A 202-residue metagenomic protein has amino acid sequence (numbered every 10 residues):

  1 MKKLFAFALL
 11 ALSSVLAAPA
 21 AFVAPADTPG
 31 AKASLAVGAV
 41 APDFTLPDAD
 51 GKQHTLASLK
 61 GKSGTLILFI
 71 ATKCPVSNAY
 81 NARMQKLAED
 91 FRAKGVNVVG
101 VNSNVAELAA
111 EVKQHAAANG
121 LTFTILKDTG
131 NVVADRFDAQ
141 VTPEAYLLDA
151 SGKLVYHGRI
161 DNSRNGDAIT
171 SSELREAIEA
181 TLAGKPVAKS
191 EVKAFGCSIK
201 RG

Functional and structural regions predicted by a protein language model:
M1-L4: Positively charged n-region of N-terminal signal peptides that target proteins for export
A6-A17: Bacterial N-terminal signal peptides
A24-A57: N-terminal "domain-start" segment that seeds a small globular fold
P42, G64, L121-T124, A139-Y146: Structural micro-motif
T55-N78, V98, I178: Short active-site neighborhood of thiol/selenol oxidoreductases, capturing the structured segment around
A71-A82, V105, A145, C197-K200: Short, thiol/selenol-centered motifs that function as redox-active sites or metal-ligating centers
N78-N119, L126-R136: Structural microenvironment flanking redox-active thiols in thiol-disulfide oxidoreductases
D128-G202: Thiol/selenol-based redox catalytic cores and closely related redox-interacting motifs
